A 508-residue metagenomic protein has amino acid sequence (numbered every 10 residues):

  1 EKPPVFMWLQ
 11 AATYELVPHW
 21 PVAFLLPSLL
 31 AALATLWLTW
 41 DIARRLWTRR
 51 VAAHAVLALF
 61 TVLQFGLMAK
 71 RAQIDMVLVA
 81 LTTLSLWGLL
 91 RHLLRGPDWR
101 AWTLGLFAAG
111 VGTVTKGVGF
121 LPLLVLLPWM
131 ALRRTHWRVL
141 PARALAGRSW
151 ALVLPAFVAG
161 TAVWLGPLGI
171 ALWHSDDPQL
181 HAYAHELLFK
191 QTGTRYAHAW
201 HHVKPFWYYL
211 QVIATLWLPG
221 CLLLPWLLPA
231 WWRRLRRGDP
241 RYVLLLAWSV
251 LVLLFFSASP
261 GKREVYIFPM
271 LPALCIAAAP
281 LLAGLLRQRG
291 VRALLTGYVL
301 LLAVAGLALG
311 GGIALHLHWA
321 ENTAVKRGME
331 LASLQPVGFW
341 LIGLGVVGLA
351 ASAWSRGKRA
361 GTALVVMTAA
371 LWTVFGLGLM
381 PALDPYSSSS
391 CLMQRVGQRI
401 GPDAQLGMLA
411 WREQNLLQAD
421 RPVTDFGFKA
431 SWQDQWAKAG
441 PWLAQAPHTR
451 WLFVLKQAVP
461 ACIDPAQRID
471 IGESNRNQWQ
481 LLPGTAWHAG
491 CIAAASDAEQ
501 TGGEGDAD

Functional and structural regions predicted by a protein language model:
E1-V22, G112: Short hydrophobic/aromatic helix or loop-helix immediately within or flanking a transmembrane segment in polytopic
L25-S28, L67-L78: Short acidic/glycine- and proline-prone juxtamembrane loop motifs at membrane-interface regions of multi-pass membrane
L26-L46, L84: Transmembrane-helix motifs of polytopic, lipid-linked glycan transferases
L38, L78-R95, L274-A277: Specific aromatic-rich, kink-prone transmembrane helix
T39-T61: Transmembrane-helix signature of polytopic, membrane-embedded enzymes that assemble or transfer cell-envelope glycans
R45-L46, S85-L104, G112, L282-L285: Membrane-interface transmembrane helices that cradle and orient dolichyl/undecaprenyl
T103, A230-D508: Membrane-embedded architecture of ER/inner-membrane glycosylation machinery
F107-A108, T115, F120-R263, P280 (+1 more regions): Transmembrane-lumen/periplasm boundary regions of multi-pass, lipid-linked membrane glycan transferases
